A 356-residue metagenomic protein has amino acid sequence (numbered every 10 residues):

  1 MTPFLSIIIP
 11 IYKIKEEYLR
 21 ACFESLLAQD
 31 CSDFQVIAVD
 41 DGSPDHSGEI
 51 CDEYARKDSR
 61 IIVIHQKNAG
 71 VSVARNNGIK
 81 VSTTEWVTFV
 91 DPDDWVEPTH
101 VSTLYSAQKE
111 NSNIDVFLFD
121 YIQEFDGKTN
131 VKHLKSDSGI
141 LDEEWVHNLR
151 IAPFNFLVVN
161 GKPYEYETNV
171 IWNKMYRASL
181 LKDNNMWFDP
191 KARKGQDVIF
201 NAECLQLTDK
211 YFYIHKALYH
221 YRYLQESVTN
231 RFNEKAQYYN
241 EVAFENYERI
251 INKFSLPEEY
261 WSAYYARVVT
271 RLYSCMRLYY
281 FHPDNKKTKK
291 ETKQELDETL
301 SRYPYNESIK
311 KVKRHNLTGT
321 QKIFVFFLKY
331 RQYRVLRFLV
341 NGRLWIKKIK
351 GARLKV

Functional and structural regions predicted by a protein language model:
P3-S6, S25, Q35, I199: Cell-envelope/extracellular polymer assembly enzymes that use nucleotide-activated donors
I14-A28: Short, well-formed alpha-helical segments that are part of the catalytic scaffolds of diverse glycosyltransferases
S32, D40-E49, G70, D91: A conserved acidic beta->alpha catalytic loop
Q66-S82, W95: Glycine-rich, basic loop-to-helix element that forms the pyrophosphate-binding segment of sugar-nucleotide handling
V71, P92-Y211, Y219-K235: Donor-binding/catalytic cores of nucleotide-activated saccharide and glycerol-phosphate transferases/polymerases
V87: Short aromatic/hydrophobic "clamp" motif used to bind/position activated sugar donors
K216-L224, N230-E258, R271-S274, L278-Y305: Catalytic core of nucleotide-sugar-dependent glycosyltransferases
F281-V356: Membrane-interface aromatic/basic loop that binds lipid-linked glycans or pyrophosphate carriers, typified by
